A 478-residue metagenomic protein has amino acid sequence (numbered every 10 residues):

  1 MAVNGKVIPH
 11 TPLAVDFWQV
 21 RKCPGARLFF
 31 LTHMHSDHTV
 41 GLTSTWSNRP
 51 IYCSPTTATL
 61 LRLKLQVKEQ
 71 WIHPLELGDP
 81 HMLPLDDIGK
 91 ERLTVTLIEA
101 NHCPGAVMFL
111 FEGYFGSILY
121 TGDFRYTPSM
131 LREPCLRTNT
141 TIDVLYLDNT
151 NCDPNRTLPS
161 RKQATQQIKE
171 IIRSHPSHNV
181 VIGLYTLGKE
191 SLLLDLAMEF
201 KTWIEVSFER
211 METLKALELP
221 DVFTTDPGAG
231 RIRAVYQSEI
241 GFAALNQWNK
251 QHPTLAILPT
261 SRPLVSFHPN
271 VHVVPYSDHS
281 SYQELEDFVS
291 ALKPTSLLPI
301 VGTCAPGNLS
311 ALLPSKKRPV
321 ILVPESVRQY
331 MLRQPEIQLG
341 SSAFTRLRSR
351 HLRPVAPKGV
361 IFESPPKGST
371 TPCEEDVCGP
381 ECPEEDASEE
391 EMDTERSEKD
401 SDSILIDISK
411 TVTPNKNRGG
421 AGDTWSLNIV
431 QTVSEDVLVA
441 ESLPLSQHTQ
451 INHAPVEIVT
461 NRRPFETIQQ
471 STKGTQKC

Functional and structural regions predicted by a protein language model:
M1-V3, I8-R21, G25-R27, S47-L63 (+2 more regions): Acidic/His-rich, metal-assisted hydrolase cores and their charged scaffolds
R27-D37: Metallo-beta-lactamase
D37-T39, I451: Alpha-helical and His/Cys-centered functional microenvironments
T39-V40, S129: Short N-terminal helix/helix-N-cap motif within the alpha/beta-hydrolase-1
V40-W46: Metal-dependent catalytic neighborhoods of phosphoester/phosphodiester hydrolases
